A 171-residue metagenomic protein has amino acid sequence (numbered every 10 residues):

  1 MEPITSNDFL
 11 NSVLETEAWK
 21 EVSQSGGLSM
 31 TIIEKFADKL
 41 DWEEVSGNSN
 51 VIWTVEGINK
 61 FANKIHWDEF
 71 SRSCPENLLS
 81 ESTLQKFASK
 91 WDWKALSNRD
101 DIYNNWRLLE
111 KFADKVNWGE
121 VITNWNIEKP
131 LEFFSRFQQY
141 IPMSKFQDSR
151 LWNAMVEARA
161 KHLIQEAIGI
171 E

Functional and structural regions predicted by a protein language model:
M1-E171: Alpha-helical scaffold segments
